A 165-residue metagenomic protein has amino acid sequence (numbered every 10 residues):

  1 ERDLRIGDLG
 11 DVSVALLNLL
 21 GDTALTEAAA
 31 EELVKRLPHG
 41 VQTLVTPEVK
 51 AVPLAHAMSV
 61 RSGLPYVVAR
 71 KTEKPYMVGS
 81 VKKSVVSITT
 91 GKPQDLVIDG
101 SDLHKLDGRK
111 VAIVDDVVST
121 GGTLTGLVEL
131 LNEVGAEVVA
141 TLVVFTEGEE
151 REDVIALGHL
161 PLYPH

Functional and structural regions predicted by a protein language model:
E1-V41: Active-site-facing substrate-recognition patch
V41-E48: Short glycine-rich phosphate-binding loop at a beta-alpha junction
V49, K71-E73, V144-E147: Short, ordered loop/turn segments at secondary-structure junctions
P53-S62, V128: Short Gly/Thr/Asp-enriched flexible loops that form oxyanion-binding sites at enzyme active sites
L64-V111: Short, glycine/charge-rich flexible loops or terminal/linker lids adjacent to PRPP-binding catalytic cores
A112, V117, V139-A140: C-terminal binding/interaction regions
D115-V128: Acidic, divalent-metal-coordinating active-site segment for phosphoryl/phosphodiester hydrolysis, typified by short
T125-H165: PRPP-dependent phosphoribosyltransferase catalytic core
